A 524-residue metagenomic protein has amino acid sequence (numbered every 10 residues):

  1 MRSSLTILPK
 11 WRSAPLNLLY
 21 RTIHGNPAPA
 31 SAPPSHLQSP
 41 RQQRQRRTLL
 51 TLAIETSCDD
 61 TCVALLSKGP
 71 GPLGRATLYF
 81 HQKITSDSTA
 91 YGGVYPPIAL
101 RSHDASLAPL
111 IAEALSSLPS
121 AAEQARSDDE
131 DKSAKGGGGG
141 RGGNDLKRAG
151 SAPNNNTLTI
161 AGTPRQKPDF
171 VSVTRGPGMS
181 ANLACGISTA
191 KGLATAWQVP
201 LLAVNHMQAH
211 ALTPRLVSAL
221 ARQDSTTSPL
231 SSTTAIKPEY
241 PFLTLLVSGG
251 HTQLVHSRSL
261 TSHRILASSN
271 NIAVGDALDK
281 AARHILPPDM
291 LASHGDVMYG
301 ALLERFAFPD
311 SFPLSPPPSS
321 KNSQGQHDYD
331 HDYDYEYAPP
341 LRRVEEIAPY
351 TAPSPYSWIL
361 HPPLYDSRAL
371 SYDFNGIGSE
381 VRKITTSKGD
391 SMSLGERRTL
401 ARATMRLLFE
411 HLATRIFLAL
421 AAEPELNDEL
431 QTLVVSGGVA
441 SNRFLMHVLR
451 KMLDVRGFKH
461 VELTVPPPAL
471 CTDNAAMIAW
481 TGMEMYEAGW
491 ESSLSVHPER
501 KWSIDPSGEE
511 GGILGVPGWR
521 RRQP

Functional and structural regions predicted by a protein language model:
M1-L49: N-terminal mitochondrial targeting presequence
R47-K167, V173-P177: N-terminal beta-alpha supersecondary unit
D60-S67, L212, T244-L246, T252-H256: Short beta-strand scaffold segments in enzyme catalytic cores
G142-T159, R305-L433, N442-D454, L514-P524: A contiguous, well-structured pocket-lining segment that forms one wall/lid of small-molecule binding clefts in soluble
V173-V199, V217, R443-L453: Short Gly/Thr/Asp-enriched flexible loops that form oxyanion-binding sites at enzyme active sites
V199, V204-F242: Conserved phosphate-binding catalytic cores of ATP/NTP-utilizing and phosphoryl-transfer enzymes
A203-V204, T432, L449-I478, S492-V496: Conserved phosphate-binding/catalytic loops in two-lobed NTP-binding clefts
M485-P524: Acidic, glycine/GT-rich loop-and beta-edge segments that sit at the periphery of enzyme/chaperone cores
